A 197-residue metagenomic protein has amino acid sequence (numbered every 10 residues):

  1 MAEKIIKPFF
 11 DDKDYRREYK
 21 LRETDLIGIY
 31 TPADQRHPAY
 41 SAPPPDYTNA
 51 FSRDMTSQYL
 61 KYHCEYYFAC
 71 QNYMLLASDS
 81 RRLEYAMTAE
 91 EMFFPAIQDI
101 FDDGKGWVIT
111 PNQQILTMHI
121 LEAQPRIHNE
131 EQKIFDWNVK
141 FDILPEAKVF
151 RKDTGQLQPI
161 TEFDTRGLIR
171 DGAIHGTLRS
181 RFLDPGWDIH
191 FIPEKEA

Functional and structural regions predicted by a protein language model:
M1-L26, Q124-A197: Exposed beta-sheet edge and beta->alpha loop/turn motif
D25-L116: Core segments of small alpha/beta cavity-forming domains
Q71, S78, Y85-A86, F94-Q98 (+4 more regions): Generic local-structure boundary detector
L116-P125: Long, compositionally biased
